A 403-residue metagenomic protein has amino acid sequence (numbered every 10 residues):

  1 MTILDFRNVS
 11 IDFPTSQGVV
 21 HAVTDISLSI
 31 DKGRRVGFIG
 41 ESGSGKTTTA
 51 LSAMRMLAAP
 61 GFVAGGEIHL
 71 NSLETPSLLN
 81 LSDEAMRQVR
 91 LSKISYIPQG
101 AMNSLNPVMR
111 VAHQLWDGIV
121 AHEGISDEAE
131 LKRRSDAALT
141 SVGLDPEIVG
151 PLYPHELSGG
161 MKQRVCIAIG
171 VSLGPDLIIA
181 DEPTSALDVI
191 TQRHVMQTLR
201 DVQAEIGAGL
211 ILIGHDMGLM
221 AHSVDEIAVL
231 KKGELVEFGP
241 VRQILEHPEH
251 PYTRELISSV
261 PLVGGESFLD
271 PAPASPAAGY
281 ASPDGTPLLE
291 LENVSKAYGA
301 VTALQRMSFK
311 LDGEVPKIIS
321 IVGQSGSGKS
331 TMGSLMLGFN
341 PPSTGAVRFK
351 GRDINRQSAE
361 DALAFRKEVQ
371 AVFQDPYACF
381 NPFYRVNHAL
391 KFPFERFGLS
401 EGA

Functional and structural regions predicted by a protein language model:
M54-A58, L337: Helix-to-loop junction immediately C-terminal to a conserved catalytic motif
V63-S77, G345-D353, F365: Conserved ABC transporter NBD signature motif
E74-S95, H113, A121, R242-P248 (+2 more regions): ABC ATPase NBD coupling module
G100, P107-A121, Y384-E395: Q-loop/switch helix immediately C-terminal to the Walker
I148-P151, V241-E290, A300-V301, I318: Short catalytic/signature loops enriched in Gly
S172-D176: A short, proline-enriched helix->beta-strand linker immediately N-terminal to the Walker B motif in ABC-type P-loop
